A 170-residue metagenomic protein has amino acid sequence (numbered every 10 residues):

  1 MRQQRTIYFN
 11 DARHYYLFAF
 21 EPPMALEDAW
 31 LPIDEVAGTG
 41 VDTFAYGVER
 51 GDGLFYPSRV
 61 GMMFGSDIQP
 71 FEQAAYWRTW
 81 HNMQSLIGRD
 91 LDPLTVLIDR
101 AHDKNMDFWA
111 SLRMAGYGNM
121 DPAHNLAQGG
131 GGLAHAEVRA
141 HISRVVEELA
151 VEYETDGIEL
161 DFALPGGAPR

Functional and structural regions predicted by a protein language model:
Q3-E27, Q69-Y153: Active-site-adjacent "subsite" loops/lids of carbohydrate-active enzymes
H14, R50-D52, M114-G116, F162-G166: Active-site-proximal loop/turn and secondary-structure-junction residues that shape catalytic pockets, frequently
L17-F18, G53-P57, G118-D121, G167-P169: Extracytoplasmic/secreted cell-surface and envelope-processing proteins
E27-S58, V151-G157: Catalytic domains of carbohydrate-active enzymes, especially glycoside hydrolases
A29-P32, S66-I68, L164: Short, surface-exposed linear patches
G38, R144-P169: Alpha/beta enzyme core
V41-I87: Aromatic-lined carbohydrate-binding/catalytic grooves of carbohydrate-active enzymes
